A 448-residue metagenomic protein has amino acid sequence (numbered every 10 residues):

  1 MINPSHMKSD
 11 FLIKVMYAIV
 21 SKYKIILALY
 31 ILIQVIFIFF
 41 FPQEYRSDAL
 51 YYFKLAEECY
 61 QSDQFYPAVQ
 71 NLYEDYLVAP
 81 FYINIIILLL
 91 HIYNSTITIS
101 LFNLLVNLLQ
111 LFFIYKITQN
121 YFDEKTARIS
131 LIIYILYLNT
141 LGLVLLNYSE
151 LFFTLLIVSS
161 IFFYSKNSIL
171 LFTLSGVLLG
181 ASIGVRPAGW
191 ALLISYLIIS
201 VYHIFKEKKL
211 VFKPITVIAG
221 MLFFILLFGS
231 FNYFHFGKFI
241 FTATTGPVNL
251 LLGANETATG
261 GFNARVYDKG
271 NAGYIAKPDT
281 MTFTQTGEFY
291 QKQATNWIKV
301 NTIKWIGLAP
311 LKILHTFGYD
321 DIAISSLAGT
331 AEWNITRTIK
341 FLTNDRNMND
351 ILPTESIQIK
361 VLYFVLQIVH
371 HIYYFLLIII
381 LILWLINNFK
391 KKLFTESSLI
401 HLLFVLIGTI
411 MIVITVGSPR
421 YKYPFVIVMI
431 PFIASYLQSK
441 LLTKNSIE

Functional and structural regions predicted by a protein language model:
V20-Y23, T96-T98, F102, L111-L136 (+3 more regions): Transmembrane-helix signature of polytopic, membrane-embedded enzymes that assemble or transfer cell-envelope glycans
S47-L50, L77, T98-V106, I129-S159 (+3 more regions): Multi-pass, polyprenyl lipid-linked donor-dependent membrane glycosyltransferases
L50-D75, F81, E256-G270: Extracytosolic helix-loop segments that constitute the early lumenal/periplasmic catalytic or substrate-binding loops
P80-I87, I92-L109, L143, F364-H371: Loop-to-helix entry region of an early transmembrane alpha helix in multi-pass inner-membrane enzymes
I87, S130-L131, F163, F172-P187 (+4 more regions): Membrane-interface alpha helices of multi-pass inner-membrane proteins
T98, L311-H401, V405: Membrane-interface anchor segments at the N-terminal boundary of transmembrane helices in multi-pass membrane enzymes
F122, V158-L174, V201-K206, L437-K440 (+1 more regions): Membrane-interface transmembrane helices that cradle and orient dolichyl/undecaprenyl
F241-N344: Membrane-proximal stem/loop segments at transmembrane-domain junctions that anchor or position
